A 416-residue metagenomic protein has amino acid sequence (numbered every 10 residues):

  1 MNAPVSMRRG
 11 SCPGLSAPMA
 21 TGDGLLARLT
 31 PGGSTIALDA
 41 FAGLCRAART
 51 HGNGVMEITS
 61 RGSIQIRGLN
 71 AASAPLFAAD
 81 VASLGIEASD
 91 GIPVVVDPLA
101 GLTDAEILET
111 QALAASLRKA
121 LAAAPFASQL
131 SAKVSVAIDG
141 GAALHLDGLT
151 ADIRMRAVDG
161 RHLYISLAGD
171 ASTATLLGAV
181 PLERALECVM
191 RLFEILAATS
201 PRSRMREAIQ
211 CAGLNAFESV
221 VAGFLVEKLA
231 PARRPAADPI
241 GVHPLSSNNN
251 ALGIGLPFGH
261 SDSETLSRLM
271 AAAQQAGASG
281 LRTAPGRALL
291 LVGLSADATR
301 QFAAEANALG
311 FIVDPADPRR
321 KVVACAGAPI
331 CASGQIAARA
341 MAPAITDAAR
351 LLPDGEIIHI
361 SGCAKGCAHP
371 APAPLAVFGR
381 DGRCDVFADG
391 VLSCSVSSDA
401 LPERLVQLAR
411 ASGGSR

Functional and structural regions predicted by a protein language model:
M1-P18: Intrinsically disordered, low-complexity polar/charged tails and linkers
N2-V5, T21-Y164, G178-V180, E187 (+1 more regions): Small-residue-enriched alpha-helical segments and adjacent helix-cap loops that form tight helix-helix packing
G14-P18, P239-P244, F311-V313: Short beta-strand/turn micro-motifs at beta-sheet edges
V55-I58, A127-S131, A198-A216, F224-P239 (+4 more regions): Flexible, glycine/charged-enriched surface loops at secondary-structure junctions
A120, I195, V220, A272 (+3 more regions): Residues that form generic nucleotide/phosphate-binding pockets
V134-C211, A376-R416: Mobile "lid/hinge" segments at catalytic clefts and subdomain interfaces of large enzymes
M190-R206, N215-A276: Rieske [2Fe-2S] iron-sulfur domain-containing proteins
G223-E227, A232, E264-T265, L351 (+5 more regions): Rossmann-like S-adenosyl-L-methionine
